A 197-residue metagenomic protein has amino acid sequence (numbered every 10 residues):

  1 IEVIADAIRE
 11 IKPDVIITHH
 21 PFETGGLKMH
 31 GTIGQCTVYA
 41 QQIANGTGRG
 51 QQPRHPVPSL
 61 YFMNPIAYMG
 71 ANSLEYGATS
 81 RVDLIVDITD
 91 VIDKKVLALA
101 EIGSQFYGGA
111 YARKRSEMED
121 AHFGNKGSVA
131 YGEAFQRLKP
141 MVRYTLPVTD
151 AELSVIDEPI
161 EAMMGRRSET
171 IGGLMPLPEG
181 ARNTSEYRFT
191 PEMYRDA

Functional and structural regions predicted by a protein language model:
I1-A197: Metal-dependent de-N-acetylase/amidase catalytic core
